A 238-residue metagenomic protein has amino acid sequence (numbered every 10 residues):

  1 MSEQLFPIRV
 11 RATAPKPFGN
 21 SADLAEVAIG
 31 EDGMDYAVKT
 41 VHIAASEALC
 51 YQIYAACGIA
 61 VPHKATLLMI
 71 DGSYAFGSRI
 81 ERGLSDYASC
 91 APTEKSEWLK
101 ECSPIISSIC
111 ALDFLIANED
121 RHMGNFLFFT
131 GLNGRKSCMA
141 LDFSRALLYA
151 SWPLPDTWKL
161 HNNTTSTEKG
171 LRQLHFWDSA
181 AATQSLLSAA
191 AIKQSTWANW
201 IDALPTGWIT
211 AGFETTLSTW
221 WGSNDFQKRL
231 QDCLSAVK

Functional and structural regions predicted by a protein language model:
M1-S89, D113-N118: Conserved ATP-binding subdomain of kinase catalytic cores across diverse folds
V41, K136-K238: C-terminal catalytic region of ATP-dependent kinase domains
P62-K64, D86-S89, E101-I105, W152 (+1 more regions): Glycine-rich loops and low-complexity Gly/Arg-rich segments that provide flexible linkers or classic glycine-based
L68-D71, S108-A111, E168-F176: Short C-terminal domain-edge/linker segments immediately following a structured domain
G83-Y87, R121-N125, Q184-A190: A general structural signal for short secondary-structure boundary/capping elements
A91-T93: Amphipathic, charge-rich alpha-helical segments that serve as recognition/docking helices
S96-W152: Conserved kinase catalytic-core segment
